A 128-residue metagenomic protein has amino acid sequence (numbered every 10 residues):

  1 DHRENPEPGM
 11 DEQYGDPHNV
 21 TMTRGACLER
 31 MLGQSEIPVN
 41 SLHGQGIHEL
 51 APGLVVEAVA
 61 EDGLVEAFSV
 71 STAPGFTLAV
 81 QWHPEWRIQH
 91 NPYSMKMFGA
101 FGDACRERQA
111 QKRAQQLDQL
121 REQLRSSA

Functional and structural regions predicted by a protein language model:
H2-A128: Amide-donor transfer/coupling interface in amidating biosynthetic enzymes
